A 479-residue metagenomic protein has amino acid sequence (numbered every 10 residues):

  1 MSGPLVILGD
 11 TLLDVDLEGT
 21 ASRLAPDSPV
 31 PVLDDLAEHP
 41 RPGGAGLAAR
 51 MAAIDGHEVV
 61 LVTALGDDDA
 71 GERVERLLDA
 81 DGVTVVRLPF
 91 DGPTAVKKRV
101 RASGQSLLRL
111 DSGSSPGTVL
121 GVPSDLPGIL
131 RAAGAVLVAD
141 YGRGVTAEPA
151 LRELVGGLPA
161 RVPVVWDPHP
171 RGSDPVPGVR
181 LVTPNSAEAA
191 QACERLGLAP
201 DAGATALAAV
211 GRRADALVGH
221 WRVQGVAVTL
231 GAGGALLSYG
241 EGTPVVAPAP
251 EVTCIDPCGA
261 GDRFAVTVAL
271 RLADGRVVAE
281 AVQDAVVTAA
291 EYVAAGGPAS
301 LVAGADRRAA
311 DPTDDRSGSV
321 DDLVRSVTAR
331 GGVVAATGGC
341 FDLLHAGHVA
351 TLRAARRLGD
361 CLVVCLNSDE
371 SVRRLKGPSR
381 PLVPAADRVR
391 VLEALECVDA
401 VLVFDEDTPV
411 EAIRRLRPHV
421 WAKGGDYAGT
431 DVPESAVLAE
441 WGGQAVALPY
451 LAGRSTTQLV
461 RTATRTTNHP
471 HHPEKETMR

Functional and structural regions predicted by a protein language model:
P4-L5, L13-V138, S300-D311: Conserved N-terminal subdomain of the carbohydrate kinase-like
V6-L8, R109-D111, A135-A139, V165 (+5 more regions): Structural motif
L8, V32-P42, G144-V145, A336-H348: Short, glycine-rich nucleotide/cofactor-binding loops
A53, A273, R356: Gly/Ala-rich phosphate-binding loop of Rossmann-like dinucleotide-binding domains, activating on the conserved
V60-L65, V164-P168, T183-P184, V363-N367 (+1 more regions): Short internal beta-strands
R143-P244: Conserved phosphate/ATP/ADP-binding segment of small-molecule kinases
H220-V228, A232-G233, P244-V245, P250-R308: Conserved post-catalytic alpha-helical subdomain immediately downstream of the catalytic base and nucleotide-binding
R308-R479: Nucleotidyltransferase catalytic core that binds NTPs
